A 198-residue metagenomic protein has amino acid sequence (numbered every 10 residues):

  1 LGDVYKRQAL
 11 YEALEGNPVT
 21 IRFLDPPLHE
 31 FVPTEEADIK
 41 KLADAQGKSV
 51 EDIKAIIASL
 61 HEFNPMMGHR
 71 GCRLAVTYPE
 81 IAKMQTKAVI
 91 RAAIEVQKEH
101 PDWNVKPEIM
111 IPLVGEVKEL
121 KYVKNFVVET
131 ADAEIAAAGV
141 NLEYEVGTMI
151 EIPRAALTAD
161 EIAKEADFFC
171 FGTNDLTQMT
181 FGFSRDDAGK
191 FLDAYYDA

Functional and structural regions predicted by a protein language model:
L1-A198: Conserved alpha/beta-domain cores
